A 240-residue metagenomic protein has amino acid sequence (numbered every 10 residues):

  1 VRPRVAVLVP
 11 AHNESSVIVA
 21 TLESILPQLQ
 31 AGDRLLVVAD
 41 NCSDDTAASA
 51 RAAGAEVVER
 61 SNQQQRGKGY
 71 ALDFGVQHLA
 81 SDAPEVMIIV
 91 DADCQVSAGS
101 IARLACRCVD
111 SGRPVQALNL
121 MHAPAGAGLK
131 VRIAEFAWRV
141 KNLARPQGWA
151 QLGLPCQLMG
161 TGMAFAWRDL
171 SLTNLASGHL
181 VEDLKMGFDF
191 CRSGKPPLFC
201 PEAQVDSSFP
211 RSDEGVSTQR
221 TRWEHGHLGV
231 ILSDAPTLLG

Functional and structural regions predicted by a protein language model:
V1-E23: N-proximal low-complexity "stem/linker" segments adjacent to membrane-targeting elements
R4-A6, R34, K185: Cell-envelope/extracellular polymer assembly enzymes that use nucleotide-activated donors
V19-A20, D44-A52, E59, G99: Acidic helix N-cap motif at the loop->helix transition within catalytic regions of sugar-transfer enzymes
E23-G32: Short, acidic, metal-binding catalytic loop of nucleotide-sugar glycosyltransferases
A39-A47, N62-Q64, C94-Q95: A conserved acidic beta->alpha catalytic loop
S61, Q65-G75, L79-P84, A98-G99 (+3 more regions): Long helical/loop segments within the catalytic core of UDP-sugar-dependent glycosyltransferases, especially the large
A83-Q95: Short beta-strand-to-loop acidic/aromatic patch adjacent to the donor-nucleotide binding site
G187-V205: Catalytic donor-sugar/metal-binding loop of nucleotide-sugar-dependent glycosyltransferases
